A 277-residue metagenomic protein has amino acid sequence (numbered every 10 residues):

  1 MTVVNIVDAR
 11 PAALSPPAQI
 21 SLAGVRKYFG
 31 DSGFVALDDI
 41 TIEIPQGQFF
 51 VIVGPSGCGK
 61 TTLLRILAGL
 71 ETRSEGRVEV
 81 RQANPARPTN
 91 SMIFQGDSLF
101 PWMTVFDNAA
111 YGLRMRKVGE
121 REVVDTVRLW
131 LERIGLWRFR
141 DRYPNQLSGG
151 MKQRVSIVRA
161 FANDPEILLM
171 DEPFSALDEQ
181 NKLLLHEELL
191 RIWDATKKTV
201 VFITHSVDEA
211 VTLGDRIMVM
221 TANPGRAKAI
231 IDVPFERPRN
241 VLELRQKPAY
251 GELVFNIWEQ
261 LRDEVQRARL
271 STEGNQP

Functional and structural regions predicted by a protein language model:
V53-P55: The feature captures the beta-strand-to-loop junction immediately N-terminal to the Walker
A68: Helix-to-loop junction immediately C-terminal to a conserved catalytic motif
G76-A86: Conserved ABC transporter NBD signature motif
M103-A110: Short coil-to-helix segment of the ABC ATPase nucleotide-binding domain corresponding to the Q-loop/switch region
R114, R121-F139, R191: Conserved ABC ATPase "signature" region
Y143-L147, M151: Conserved ABC ATPase signature
A162-E166: A short, proline-enriched helix->beta-strand linker immediately N-terminal to the Walker B motif in ABC-type P-loop
